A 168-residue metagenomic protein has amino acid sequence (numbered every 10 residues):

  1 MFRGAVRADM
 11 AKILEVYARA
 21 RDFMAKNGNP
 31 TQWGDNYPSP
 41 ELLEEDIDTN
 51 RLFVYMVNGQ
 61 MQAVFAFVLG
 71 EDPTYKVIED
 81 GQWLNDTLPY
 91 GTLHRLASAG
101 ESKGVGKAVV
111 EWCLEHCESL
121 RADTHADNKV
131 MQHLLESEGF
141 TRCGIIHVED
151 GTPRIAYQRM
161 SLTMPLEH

Functional and structural regions predicted by a protein language model:
M1-E15: A short beta-loop-alpha structural element at the N-terminal edge of CoA-dependent acyl/N-acetyltransferase catalytic
R21-L42: Conserved GNAT-fold acetyl-CoA-binding loop/helix
T49-F67: Conserved beta-hairpin
A66-E101: Conserved acyl-donor/pantetheine-binding loop and adjacent beta-alpha core of acyl/acetyltransferases and related
T92, H116-D127: Conserved GNAT acetyl-CoA-binding A-motif
S98-E115, Q132-S137: Conserved acetyl-CoA-binding loop-helix of GNAT-fold acetyltransferases
K107, D127-G144, T152: Conserved active-site alpha-helix within GNAT-family acetyltransferase domains
V148-H168: C-terminal "cap" of GNAT-fold acetyltransferases
